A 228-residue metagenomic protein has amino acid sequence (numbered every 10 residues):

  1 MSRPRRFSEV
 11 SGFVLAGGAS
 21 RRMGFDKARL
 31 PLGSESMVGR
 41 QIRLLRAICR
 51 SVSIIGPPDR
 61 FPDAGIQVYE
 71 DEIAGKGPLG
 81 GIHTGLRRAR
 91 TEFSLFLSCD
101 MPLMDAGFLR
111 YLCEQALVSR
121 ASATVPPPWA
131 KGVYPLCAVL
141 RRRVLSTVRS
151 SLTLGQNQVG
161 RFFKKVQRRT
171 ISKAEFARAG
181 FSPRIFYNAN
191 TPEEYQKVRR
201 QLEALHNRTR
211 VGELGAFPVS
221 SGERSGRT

Functional and structural regions predicted by a protein language model:
M1-S11, V118, P192-T228: SAM-dependent methyltransferases
R3-Q156, R161-P183, R199-H206: Nucleotide and nucleotide-moiety/phosphate-recognizing core
